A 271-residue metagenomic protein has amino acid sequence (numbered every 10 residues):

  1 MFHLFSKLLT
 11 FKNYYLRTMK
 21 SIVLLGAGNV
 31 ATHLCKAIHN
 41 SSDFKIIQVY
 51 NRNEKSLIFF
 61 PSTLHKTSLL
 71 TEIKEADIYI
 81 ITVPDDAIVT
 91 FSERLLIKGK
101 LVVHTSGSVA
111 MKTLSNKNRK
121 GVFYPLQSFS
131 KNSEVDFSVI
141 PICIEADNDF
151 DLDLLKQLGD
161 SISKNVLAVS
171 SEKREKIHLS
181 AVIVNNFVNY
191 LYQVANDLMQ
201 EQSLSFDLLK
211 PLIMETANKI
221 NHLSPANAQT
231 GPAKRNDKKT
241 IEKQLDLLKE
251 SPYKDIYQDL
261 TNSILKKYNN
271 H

Functional and structural regions predicted by a protein language model:
F2, F11, L16-S68: NAD(P)+-binding Rossmann beta1-loop-alpha1 motif at the extreme N-terminus of oxidoreductases
K20, K100, I140: Nucleotide donor/acceptor-binding cores
T32, K36-N40, E93, D246 (+1 more regions): Short, well-ordered alpha-helices that flank and scaffold nucleotide-derived cofactor binding pockets
L34, Y50, E54-V135: Rossmann-like NAD(P)(H) cofactor-binding subdomain of soluble oxidoreductases
F60-T63, K117-R119, E134-K176, V184-N221: Internal alpha-helical scaffold of NAD(P)-dependent oxidoreductase catalytic cores
M214-H271: Interdomain hinge/lid region at the active-site interface of Rossmann-like NAD(P)-dependent oxidoreductases
